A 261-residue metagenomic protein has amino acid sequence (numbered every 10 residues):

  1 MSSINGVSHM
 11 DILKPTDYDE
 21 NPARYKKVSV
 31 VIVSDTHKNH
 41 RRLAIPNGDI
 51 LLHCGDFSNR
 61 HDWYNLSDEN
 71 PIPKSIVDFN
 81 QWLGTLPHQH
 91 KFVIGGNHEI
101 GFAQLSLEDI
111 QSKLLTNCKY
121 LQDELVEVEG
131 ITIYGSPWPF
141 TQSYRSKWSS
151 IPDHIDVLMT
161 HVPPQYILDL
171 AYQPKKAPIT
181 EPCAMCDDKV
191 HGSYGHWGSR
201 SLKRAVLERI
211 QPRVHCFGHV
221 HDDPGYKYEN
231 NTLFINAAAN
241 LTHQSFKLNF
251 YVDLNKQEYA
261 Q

Functional and structural regions predicted by a protein language model:
M1-I32, T36-H40, L86, E258-Q261: Acidic, histidine-bearing metal-coordination/catalytic regions of metal-dependent phosphoesterases
P22-R24, G195-G198, F234: Plant-skewed but cross-kingdom recognition/interaction modules and surfaces
I32-S34, L51-D56, F92-N97, L121-Q122 (+4 more regions): Active-site neighborhood of phospho(di)ester-bond hydrolases with catalytic His/Asp-centered motifs
V33, K38-V128: Core catalytic region of metal-dependent phosphoesterases/phosphodiesterases, especially metallo-beta-lactamase-like
R42-N47, E127-E129, R145-P152, V252: Short amphipathic alpha-helix with an adjacent loop that forms part of the alpha/beta core around
S58, W63-S75, H154-Q211: Active-site-proximal segments of metal-dependent phosphoesterases and phosphodiesterases across multiple
L125-E129, S201-R209, V214, H221-Q261: Binuclear metal-dependent phosphoesterase catalytic core
Y144-K147, D153, I167-P174, Y226-Y228 (+1 more regions): A short secondary-structure junction signal
